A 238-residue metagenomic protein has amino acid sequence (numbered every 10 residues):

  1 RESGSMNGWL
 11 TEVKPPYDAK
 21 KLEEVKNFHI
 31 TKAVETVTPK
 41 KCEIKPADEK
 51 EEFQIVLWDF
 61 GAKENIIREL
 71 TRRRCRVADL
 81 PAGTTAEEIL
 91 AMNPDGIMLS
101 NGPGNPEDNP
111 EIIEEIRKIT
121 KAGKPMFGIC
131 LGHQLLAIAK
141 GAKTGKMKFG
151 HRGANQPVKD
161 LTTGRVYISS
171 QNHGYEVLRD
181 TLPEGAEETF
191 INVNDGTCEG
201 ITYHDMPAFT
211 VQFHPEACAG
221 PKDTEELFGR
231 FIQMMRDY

Functional and structural regions predicted by a protein language model:
R1-N93, P106-D108, C218-G220, E226 (+1 more regions): RNA-binding accessory domains that recognize and position tRNA/RNA substrates
Q54-D59, S169-S170, F209-F213: Active-site-proximal beta-strand elements of phosphoester/diester hydrolases
V77, M126, A208: Hydrophobic anchor at the start of a short beta-strand that flanks the dinucleotide cofactor-binding loop
A78-L80, G145, T189: General small-molecule cofactor/ligand-binding pocket signal
G96, S100-E176, G220-M235: Cysteine-nucleophile active-site neighborhood
G102, M206, E216: Flexible loop residues that form catalytic and substrate-binding hotspots at small-molecule/glycan-binding clefts
G164-M206: Catalytic beta-strand/loop cores that center a nucleophilic Ser/Cys/Thr and support acyl-enzyme chemistry
